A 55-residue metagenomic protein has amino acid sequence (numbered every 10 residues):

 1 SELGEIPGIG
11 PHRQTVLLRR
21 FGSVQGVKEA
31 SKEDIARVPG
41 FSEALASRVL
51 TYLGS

Functional and structural regions predicted by a protein language model:
S1, E5: N-terminal cationic and glycine-rich segments that engage phosphates or anionic surfaces
V16-L18: Short alpha-helical segments in extracytoplasmic peptidoglycan/chitin-binding modules and envelope-associated proteins
